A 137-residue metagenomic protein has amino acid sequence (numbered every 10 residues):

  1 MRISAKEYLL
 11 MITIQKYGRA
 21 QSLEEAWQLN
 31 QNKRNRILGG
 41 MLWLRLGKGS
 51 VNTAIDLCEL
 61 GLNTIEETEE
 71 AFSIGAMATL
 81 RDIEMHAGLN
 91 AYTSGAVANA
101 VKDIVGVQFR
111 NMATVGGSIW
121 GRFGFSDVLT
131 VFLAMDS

Functional and structural regions predicted by a protein language model:
R2-S137: C-terminal structural segment of proteins
